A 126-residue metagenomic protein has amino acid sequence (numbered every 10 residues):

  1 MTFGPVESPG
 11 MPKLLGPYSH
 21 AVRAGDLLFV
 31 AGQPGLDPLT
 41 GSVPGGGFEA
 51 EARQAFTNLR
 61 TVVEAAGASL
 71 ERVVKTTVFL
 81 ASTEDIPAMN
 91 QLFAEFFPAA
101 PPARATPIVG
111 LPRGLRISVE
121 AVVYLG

Functional and structural regions predicted by a protein language model:
M1-T57, T61-V74, L80-G126: N-terminal presequence-like segments and the immediate start of the first folded domain
